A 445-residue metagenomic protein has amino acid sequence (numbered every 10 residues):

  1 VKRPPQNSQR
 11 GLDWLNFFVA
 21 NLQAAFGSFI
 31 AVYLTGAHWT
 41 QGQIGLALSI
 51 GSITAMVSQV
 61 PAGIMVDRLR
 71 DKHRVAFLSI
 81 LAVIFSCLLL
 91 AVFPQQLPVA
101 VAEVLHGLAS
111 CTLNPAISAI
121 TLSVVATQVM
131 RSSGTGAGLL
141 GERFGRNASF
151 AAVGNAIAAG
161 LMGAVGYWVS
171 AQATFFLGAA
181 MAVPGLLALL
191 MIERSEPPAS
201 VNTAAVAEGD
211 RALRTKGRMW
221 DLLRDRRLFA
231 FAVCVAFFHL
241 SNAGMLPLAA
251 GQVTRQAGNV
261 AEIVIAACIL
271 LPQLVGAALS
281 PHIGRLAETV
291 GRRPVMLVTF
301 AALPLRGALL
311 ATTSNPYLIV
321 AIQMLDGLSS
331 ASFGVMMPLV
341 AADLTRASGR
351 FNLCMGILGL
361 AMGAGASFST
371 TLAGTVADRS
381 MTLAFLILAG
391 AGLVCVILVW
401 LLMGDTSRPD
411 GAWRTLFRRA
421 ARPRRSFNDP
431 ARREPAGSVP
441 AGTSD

Functional and structural regions predicted by a protein language model:
V1-N7, R194-F231, W413-R433: Juxtamembrane intracellular "pre-TM" segments in multi-pass secondary transporters
K2-S52, F229-A230, C234, H239-G258: Helix-loop boundary and gating motifs at the non-cytosolic
Q23, L105-I117, L325-M337: Core transmembrane helices of Major Facilitator Superfamily
L46-I64, A267-H282: Central cavity-lining transmembrane alpha-helices of secondary-active solute carriers, predominantly the Major
S58-D71, G166, A278-G291, A377: Helix-to-loop junctions at the C-terminal end of transmembrane segments in multipass secondary transporters
R74-L88, A179, P294-L309: Structural signature of the two symmetry-related core transmembrane helices
V104-A151, R346-G349: Cytoplasmic helix-loop-helix junction between adjacent transmembrane helices in 12-TM secondary transporters
A173-L190, A384-L401: Symmetry-related core transmembrane helices of the 12-TM Major Facilitator Superfamily/SLC fold
